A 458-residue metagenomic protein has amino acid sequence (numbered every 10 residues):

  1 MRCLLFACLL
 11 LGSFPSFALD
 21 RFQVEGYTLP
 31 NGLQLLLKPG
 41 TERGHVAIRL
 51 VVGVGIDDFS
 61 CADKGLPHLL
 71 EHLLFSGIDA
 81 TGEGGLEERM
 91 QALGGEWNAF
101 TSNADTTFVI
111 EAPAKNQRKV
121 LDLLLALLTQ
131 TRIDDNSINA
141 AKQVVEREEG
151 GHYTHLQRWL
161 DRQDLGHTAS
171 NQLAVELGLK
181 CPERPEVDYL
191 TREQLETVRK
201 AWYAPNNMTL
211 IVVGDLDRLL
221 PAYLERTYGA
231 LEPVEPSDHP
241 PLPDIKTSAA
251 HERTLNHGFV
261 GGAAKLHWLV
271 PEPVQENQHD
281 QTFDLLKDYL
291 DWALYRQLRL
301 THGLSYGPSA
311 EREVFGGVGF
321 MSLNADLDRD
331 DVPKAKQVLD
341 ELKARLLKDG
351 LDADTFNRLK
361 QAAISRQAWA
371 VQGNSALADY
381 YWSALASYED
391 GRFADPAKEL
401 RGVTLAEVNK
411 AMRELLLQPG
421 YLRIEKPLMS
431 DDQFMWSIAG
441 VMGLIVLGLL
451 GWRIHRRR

Functional and structural regions predicted by a protein language model:
S13-P15: N-terminal signal peptide c-region/cleavage motif recognized by signal peptidases
D20-E25, L165-M208, A384-M412: Histidine-acidic residue clusters that define the catalytic metal-binding segment of zinc metallopeptidase domains
G32, L50, H68, M90 (+12 more regions): Buried hydrophobic packing residues in well-ordered domains
A47-I110, L177, W292-L304: M16/MPP (pitrilysin/insulinase) zinc-metallopeptidase core fold and M16-derived inactive scaffolds
D79, L86, M90-V198, K246 (+2 more regions): Acidic/histidine-enriched segments that form metal/cofactor-coordinating and catalytic pocket/exosite environments
V175, A204, T209-A264, V270-P273 (+1 more regions): An aromatic/glycine/proline-enriched structural segment found at the starts of mature extracellular/organellar domains
T209-G214, L346-G350, D354-R458: C-terminal regions of mature proteins
H267-L269, K287-L327: A structural supersecondary motif
